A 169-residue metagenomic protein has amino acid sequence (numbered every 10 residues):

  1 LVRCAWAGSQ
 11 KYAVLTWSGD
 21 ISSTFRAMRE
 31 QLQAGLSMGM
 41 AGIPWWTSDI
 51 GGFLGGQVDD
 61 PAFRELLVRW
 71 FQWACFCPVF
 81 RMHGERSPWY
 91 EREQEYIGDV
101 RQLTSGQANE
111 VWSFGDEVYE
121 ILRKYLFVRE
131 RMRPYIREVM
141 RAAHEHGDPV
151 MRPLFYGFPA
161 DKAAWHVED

Functional and structural regions predicted by a protein language model:
L1-D169: Catalytic-domain carbohydrate-binding cleft regions of carbohydrate-active enzymes
